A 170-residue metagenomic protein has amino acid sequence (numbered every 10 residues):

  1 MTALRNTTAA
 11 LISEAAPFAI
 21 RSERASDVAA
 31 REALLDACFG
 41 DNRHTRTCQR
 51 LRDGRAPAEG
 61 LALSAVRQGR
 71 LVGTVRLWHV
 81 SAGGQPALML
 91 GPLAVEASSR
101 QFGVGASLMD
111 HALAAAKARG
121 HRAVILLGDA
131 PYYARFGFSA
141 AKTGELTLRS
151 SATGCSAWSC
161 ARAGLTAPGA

Functional and structural regions predicted by a protein language model:
T2-R50, A56-E59, S64-L71, R162-A170: Short amphipathic alpha-helix that is part of the acyltransferase structural core
E59-L63, P86-L88, A152-S156: Short beta-strand micro-motifs in enzyme catalytic cores
S64, R70-V80, P86-A94: Conserved beta-strand in the GNAT
R70, E96-S107, R119, R135-F136: Conserved glycine-rich acetyl-CoA-binding loop
L90, V95, Q101-A114, L126: Conserved acetyl-CoA-binding loop-helix of GNAT-fold acetyltransferases
A118-R122, L127-A152: Conserved active-site alpha-helix within GNAT-family acetyltransferase domains
T147-A170: C-terminal "cap" of GNAT-fold acetyltransferases
